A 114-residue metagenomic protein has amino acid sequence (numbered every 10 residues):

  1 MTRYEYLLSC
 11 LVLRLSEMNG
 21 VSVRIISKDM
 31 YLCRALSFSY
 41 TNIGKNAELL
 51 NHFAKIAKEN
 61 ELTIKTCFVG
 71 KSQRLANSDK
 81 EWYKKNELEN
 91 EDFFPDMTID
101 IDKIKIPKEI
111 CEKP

Functional and structural regions predicted by a protein language model:
M1-S27: Acidic helix/loop or adjacent segment enriched in Glu/Asp that either coordinates divalent metal
M18-P114: C-terminal functional segments of enzyme domains
